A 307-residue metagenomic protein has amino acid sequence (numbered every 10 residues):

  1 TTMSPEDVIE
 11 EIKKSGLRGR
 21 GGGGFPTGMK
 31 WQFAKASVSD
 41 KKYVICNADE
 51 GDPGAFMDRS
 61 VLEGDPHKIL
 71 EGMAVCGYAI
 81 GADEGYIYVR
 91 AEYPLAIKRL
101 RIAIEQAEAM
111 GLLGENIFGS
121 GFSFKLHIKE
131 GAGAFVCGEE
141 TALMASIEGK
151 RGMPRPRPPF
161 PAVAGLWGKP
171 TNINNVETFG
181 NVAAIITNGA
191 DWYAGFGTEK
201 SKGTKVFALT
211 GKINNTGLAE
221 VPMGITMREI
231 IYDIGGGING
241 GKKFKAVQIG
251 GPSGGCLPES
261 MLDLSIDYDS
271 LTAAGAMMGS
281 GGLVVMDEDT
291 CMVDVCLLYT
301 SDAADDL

Functional and structural regions predicted by a protein language model:
T1-K14, A82-I87, G241: Iron-sulfur (Fe-S) cluster-binding modules
K14-Q32, G133-M144: Conserved phosphate/anionic-ligand binding catalytic regions in large, soluble enzymes, centered on
C46-D58, A208-I213: Gly-rich Lys/Arg/Thr-decorated short loops/hinges at beta-loop-alpha junctions or inter-strand turns that position
P66-Y78: Histidine-anchored nucleotide/phosphate-binding helix
A91-L95, I102, K242-K245, S253-E259 (+1 more regions): Terminal amphipathic helices with adjacent charged low-complexity linkers/tails
I97-M223, G235: Hydrophobic alpha-helical positions that pack around
I225-N239: Short amphipathic, charge-patterned alpha-helical segments
Y299-D306: Conserved small/polar residues in nucleotide/adenosyl-binding loops
